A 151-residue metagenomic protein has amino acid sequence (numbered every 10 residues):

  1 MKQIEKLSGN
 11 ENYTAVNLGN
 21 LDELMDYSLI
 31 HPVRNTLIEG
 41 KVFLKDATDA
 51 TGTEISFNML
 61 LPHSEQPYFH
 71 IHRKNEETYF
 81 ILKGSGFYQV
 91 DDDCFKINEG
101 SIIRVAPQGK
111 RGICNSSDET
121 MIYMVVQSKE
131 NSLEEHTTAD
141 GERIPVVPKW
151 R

Functional and structural regions predicted by a protein language model:
M1-G52, T138-R151: A short, N-terminal "cap"/entry segment at the start of jelly-roll beta-barrel domains of the cupin/DSBH fold
L37-L44, S56-H72: Conserved short histidine dyad/triad with adjacent acidic residue
T51, Q89-D93: Short strand-coil-strand connectors
F57-P62, I71-Q89, V126-K129: Short, conserved beta-strand element in jelly-roll/cupin
Y68, Y88-Q89, V105, R111-S117 (+1 more regions): Short beta-strand His + acidic residue motifs that chelate non-heme Fe in jelly-roll/DSBH and cupin folds
K74, D93, G109-K110, E119 (+1 more regions): A generic "binding-loop/recognition-motif" signal
D92-P107: Short acidic-glycine-tyrosine-enriched beta hairpin
C114-R151: Double-stranded beta-helix
